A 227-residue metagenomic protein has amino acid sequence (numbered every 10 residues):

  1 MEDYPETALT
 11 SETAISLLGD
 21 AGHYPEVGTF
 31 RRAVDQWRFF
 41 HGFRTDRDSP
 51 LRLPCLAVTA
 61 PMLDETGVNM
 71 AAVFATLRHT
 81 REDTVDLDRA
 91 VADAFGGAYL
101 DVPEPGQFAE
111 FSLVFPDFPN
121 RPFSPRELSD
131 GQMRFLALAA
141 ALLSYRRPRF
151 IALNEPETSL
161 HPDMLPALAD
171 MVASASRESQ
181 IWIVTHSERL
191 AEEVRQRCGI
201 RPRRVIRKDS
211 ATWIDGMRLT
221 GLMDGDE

Functional and structural regions predicted by a protein language model:
M1, F111-P116, P202-R204: Short polybasic amphipathic segments
M1-V85, R89: Electropositive, glycine-dotted interaction segments that contact anionic polymers or phosphate-rich ligands
E2-D3, F123-E127, W213-T220: Short amphipathic beta-strand/extended segments with alternating polar/hydrophobic composition
S49-R52, R126, V194, D215: Short conserved micro-motifs at the rims of enzyme active sites and ligand-binding pockets
N69, V85, R89-L143, L153-L165 (+1 more regions): Conserved ABC ATPase signature
D93, D130, S144, T158 (+3 more regions): Short basic/hydrophobic patches in alpha-helices and adjacent helix-turn junctions that form amphipathic surface motifs
R149-F150: The start of beta-strands in P-loop NTPase/AAA+ ATPase cores
P166-E227: C-terminal lobe/lid and adjacent interdomain/linker elements of RecA-like ASCE P-loop ATPase modules
